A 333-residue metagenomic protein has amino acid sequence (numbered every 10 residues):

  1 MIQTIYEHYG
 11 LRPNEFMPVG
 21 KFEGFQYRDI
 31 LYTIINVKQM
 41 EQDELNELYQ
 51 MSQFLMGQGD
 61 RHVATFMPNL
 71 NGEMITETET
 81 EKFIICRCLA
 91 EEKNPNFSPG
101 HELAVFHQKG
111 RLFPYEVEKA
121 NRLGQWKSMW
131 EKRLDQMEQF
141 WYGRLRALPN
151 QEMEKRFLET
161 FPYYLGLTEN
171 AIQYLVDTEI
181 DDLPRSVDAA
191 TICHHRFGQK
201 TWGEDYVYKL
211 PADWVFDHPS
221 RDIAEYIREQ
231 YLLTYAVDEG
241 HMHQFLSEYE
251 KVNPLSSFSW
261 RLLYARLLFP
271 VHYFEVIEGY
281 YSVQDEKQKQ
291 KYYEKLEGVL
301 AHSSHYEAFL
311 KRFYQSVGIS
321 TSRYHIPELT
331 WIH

Functional and structural regions predicted by a protein language model:
M1-D29, M67-N71: ATP-binding glycine-rich phosphate-binding loop
E15, A120-I192, E294-G298: ATP-dependent phospho-/nucleotidyl transfer catalytic cores
G24, F66, Y174-I223: Active-site acidic catalytic loop and adjacent metal/ATP-binding pocket of ATP-dependent phosphoryl transfer enzymes
I30-K119: ATP-binding pocket architecture of kinase catalytic cores
N69, A265-R266: Short acidic/histidine-centered micro-motifs embedded in hydrophobic/aromatic stretches that mark compact functional
N121, S257-A265: All-alpha amphipathic helical-bundle segments outside canonical DNA-binding/catalytic cores that form hydrophobic
S220-P254, L267-E286, Y293: Active-site activation/catalytic loop segments of kinase-like enzymes and analogous catalytic loops in related
F274-H333: ATP/Mg2+ or Mg2+-diphosphate-binding catalytic cores that bind nucleotide phosphates or diphosphates via glycine-rich
